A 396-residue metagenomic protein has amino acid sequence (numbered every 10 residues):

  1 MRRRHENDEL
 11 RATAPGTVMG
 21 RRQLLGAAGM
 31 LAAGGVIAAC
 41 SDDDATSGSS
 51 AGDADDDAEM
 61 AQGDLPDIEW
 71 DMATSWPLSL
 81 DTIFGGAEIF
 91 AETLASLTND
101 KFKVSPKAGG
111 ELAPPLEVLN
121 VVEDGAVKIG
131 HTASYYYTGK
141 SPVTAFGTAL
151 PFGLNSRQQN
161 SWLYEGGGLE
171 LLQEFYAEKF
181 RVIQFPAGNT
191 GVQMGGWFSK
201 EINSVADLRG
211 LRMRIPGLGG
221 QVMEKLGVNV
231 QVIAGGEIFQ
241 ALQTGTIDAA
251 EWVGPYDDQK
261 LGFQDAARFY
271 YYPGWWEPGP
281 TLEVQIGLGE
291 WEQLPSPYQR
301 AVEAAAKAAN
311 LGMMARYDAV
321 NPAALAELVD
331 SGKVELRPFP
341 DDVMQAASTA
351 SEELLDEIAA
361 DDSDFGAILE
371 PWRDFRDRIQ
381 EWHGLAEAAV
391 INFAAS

Functional and structural regions predicted by a protein language model:
M1-E9: N-terminal acidic, proline/glycine-rich, low-complexity intrinsically disordered segments
R2, G16-Q159, A177-E178, V182-S396: N-terminal secretory/targeting leader peptides
Q158-L171: A gly/proline- and charged-residue-enriched helix-loop-helix capping module
